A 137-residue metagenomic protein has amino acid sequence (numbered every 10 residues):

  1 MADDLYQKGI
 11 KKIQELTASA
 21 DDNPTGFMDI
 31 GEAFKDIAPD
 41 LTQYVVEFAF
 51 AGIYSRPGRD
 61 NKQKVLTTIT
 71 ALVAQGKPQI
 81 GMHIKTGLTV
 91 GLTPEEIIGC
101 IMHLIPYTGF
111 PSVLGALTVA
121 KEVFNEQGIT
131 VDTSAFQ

Functional and structural regions predicted by a protein language model:
M1-N61, G115-Q137: Acidic, glycine/proline-rich low-complexity segments that act as flexible tails and inter-domain linkers
L41, Q63, G76-H83: Amphipathic alpha-helical interface surfaces
G58, A74-P78, G109-V113: Short helix-coil transition sites and intra-membrane helix breaks within transmembrane domains of multi-pass
Q63-L72, C100-I101: Short, structured motif recognition centered on aromatic/hydrophobic residues
V73-A74, V90, H103-F110: A short structural micro-motif
P78-E96, V113-V123: Extended intrinsically disordered, low-complexity coil regions enriched in Ser, Thr, Gly, Ala and often Pro
H83, C100-H103: Short, hydrophobic/aromatic alpha-helical segments in well-folded domains
